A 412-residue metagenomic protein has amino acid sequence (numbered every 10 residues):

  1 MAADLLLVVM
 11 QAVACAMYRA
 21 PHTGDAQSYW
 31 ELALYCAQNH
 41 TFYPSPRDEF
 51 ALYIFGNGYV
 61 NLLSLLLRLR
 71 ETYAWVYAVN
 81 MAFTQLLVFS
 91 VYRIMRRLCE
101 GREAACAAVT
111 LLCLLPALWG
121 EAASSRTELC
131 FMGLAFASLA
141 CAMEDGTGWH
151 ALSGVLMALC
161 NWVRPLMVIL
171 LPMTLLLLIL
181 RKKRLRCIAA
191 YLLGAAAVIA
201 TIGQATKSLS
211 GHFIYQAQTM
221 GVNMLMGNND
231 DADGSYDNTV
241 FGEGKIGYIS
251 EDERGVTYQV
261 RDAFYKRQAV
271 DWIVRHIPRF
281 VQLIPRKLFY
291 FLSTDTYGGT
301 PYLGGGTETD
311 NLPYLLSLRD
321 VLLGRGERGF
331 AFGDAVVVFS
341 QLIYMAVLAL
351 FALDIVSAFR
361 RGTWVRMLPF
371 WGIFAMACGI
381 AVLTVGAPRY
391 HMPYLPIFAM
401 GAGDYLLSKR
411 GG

Functional and structural regions predicted by a protein language model:
Y18-L32, Q38-P44, E49-L62, R70-A74 (+3 more regions): Extracytoplasmic catalytic/substrate-binding loops of multi-pass membrane glycan-assembly enzymes
T23-G24, I54, W75-F83, A107-A137 (+3 more regions): Multi-pass, polyprenyl lipid-linked donor-dependent membrane glycosyltransferases
Y53-L65, L69-F89, C106, E121 (+1 more regions): Loop-to-helix entry region of an early transmembrane alpha helix in multi-pass inner-membrane enzymes
S64, V109, C141, H150-R164 (+4 more regions): Membrane-interface alpha helices of multi-pass inner-membrane proteins
E71, W75, L283-F370, F374: Membrane-interface anchor segments at the N-terminal boundary of transmembrane helices in multi-pass membrane enzymes
W75-C99, A349-V356: Transmembrane-helix motifs of polytopic, lipid-linked glycan transferases
S90-I94, C130-W149, S153, M157 (+1 more regions): Specific aromatic-rich, kink-prone transmembrane helix
Y215-Y314: Membrane-proximal stem/loop segments at transmembrane-domain junctions that anchor or position
